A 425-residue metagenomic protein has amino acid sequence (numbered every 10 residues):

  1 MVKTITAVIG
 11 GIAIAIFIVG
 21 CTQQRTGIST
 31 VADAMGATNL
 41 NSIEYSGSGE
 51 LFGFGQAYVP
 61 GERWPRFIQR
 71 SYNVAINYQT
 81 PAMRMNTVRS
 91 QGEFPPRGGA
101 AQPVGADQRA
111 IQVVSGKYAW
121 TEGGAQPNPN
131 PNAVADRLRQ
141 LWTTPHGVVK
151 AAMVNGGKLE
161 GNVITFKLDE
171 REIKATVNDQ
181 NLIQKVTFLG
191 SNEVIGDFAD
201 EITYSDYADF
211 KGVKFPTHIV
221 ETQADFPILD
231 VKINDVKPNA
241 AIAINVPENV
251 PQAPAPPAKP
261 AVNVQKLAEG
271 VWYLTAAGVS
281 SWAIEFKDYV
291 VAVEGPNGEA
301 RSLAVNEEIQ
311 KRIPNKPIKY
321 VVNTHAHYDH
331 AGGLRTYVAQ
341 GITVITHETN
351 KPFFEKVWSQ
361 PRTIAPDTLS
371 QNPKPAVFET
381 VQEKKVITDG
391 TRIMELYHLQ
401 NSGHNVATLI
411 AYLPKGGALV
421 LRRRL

Functional and structural regions predicted by a protein language model:
I9-I18: Bacterial N-terminal signal peptides
Q24-T26, Q102-L182, L189-F198, E248-A255 (+2 more regions): Flexible, processing/modification-adjacent segments and terminal tails in exported/periplasmic/extracellular proteins
D33, A37-A125, N155, E299: N-terminal mature ectodomain segment of secretory-pathway/periplasmic proteins
E160-E248, L409-P414, L421-R422: Gly/Pro-enriched, hydrophobic low-complexity segments that function as extracytoplasmic propeptides/linkers
D230-K287: Zn-dependent metallo-beta-lactamase
Q265-I309, T408-L425: Conserved beta-strand hairpin/beta-sheet module of binuclear metal-dependent hydrolase folds, prominently
A300-I345: Active-site metal-binding motif and surrounding structural segment of the metallo-beta-lactamase
